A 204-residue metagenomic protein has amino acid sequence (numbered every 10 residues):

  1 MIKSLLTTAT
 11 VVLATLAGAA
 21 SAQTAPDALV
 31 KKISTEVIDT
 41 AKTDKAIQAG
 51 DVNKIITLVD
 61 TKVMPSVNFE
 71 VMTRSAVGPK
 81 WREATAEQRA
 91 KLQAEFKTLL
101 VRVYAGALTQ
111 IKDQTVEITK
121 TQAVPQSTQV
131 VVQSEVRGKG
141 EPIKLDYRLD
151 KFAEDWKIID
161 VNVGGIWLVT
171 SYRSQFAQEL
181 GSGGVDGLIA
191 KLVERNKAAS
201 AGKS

Functional and structural regions predicted by a protein language model:
M1-A9: Bacterial N-terminal signal peptides that target proteins for export
T8-L16: Bacterial N-terminal signal peptides
G18-A22: Sec/Tat signal peptide C-region and signal peptidase I cleavage site
T24, D39, T43-K54, E83-E87 (+5 more regions): Surface-exposed, polar/charged faces of alpha-helical domains in mature secreted/periplasmic/lumenal proteins
T24-Y104: Early exported N-terminus immediately downstream of N-terminal targeting peptides
R102-I143, R195-S204: Surface-exposed, charged secondary-structure patches
P142-T170: Short beta-strand edge/turn micro-motifs at domain boundaries
D160-S204: Low-complexity, intrinsically disordered terminal/linker segments enriched in charged and Gly/Pro repeats
